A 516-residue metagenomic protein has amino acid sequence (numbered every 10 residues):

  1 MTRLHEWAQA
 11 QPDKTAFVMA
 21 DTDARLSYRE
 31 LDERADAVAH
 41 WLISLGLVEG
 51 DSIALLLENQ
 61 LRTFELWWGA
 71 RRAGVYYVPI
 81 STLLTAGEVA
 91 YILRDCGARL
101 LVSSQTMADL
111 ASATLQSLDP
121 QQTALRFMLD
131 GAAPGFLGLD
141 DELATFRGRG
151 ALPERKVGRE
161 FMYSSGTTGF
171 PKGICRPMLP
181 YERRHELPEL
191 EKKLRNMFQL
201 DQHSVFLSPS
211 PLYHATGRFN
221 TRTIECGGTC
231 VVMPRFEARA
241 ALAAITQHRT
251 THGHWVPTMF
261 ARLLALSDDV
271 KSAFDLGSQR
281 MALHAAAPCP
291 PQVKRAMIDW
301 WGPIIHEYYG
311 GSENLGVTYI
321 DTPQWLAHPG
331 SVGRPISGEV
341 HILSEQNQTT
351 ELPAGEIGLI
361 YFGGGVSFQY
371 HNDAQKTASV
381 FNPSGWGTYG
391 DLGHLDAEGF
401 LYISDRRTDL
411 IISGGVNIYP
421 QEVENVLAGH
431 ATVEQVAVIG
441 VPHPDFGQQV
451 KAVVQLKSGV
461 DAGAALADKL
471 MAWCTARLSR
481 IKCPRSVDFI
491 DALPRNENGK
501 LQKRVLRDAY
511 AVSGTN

Functional and structural regions predicted by a protein language model:
P12-D13, A133-P134, A144-S165, G169-F170 (+1 more regions): Conserved pre-ATP/AMP-binding loop-to-beta segment of ANL
A16-Q60, F64-W67, T85-A90: Conserved AMP-binding/adenylate-forming core of the ANL superfamily
R25-R29, R159-L187: Conserved AMP-binding A3 loop
S44-L45, W68, R72-E154: Structural core segment of the AMP-binding/adenylate-forming
T63, L84, L101, A243 (+9 more regions): AMP-binding/adenylate-forming catalytic core of the ANL superfamily
C96-L100, Q116-P134, F206-L207, T251-W255 (+1 more regions): Conserved helix-loop-beta element of the AMP-binding
E160-G166, E225-C226, T251-W255, L266-H328 (+2 more regions): Gly/Ser/Thr-rich phosphate-binding loop
E182-V205, Y213-H252, L266: Conserved AMP-binding/adenylation subdomain of ANL enzymes
